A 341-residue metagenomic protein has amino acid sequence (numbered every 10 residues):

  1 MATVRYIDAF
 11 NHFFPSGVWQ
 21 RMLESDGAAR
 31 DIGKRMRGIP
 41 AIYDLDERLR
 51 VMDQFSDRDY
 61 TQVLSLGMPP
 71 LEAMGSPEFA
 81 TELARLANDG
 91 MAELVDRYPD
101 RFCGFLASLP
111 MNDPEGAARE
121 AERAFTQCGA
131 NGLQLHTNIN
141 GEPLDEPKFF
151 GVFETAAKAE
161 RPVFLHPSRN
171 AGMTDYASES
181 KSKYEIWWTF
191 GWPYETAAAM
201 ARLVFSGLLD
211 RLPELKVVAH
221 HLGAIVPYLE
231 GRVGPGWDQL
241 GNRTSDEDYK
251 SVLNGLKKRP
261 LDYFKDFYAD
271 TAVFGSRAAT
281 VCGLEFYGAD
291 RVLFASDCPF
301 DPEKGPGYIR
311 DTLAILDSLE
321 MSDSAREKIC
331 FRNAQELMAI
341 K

Functional and structural regions predicted by a protein language model:
A2-A9, P15-T61, D89-D100, R119-R123 (+6 more regions): Mid-to-C-terminal alpha-helical segments outside catalytic/metal-binding sites
T3, A28, F125-L293: Catalytic pocket-lining loop regions of alpha/beta-barrel enzymes, especially the amidohydrolase/enolase/GH5 lineages
F13, M111, P167-D175, P299-D301: Short glycine-enriched loops at secondary-structure junctions
G17-M22, G75, D175-S178, L229-V233 (+3 more regions): Short aromatic-enriched loop/helix-cap "lid" or pocket-rim segments at secondary-structure transitions that line
G38-D46, R85, D89, E142-F153: Aromatic- and glycine-enriched glycan-recognition loops and surfaces that form the carbohydrate-binding subsites
F55-L66, A171-M173: Short coil-to-beta-strand
G67-E82, E115, Y184-E185: Surface-exposed, active-site-proximal loop segments in enzymatic domains
P69, F105-P110: Structural motif corresponding to the early beta-alpha repeats
